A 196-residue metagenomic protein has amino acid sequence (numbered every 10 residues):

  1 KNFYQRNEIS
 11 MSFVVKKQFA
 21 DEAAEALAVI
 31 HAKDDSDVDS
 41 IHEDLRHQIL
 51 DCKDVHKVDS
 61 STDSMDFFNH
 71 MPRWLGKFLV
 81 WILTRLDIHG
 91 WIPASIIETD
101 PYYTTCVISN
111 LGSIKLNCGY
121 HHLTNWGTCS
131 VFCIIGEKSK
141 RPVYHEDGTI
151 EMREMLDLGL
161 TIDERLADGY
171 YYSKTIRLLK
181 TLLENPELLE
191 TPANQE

Functional and structural regions predicted by a protein language model:
K1-E196: C-terminal catalytic/motor cores of large multi-domain enzyme assemblies
